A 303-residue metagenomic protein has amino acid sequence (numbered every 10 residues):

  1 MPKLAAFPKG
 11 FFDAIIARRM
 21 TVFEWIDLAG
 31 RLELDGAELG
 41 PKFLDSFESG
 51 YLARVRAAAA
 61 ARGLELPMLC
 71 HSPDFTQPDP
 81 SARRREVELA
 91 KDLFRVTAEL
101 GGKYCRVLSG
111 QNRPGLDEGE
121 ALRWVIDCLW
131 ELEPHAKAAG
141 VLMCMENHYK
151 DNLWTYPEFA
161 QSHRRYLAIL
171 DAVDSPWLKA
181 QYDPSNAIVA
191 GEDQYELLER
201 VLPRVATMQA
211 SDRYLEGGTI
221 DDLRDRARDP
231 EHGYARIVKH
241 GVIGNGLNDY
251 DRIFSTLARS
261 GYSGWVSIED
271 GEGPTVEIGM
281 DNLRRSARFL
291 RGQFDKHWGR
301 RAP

Functional and structural regions predicted by a protein language model:
M1-K103, E120, I126-W130, K137 (+7 more regions): N-terminal pre-domain/capping segments
K3-L4, G36-A37, L69, I126-L247 (+1 more regions): Acidic/histidine-rich catalytic cores of soluble enzymes
D13-R19, G40-A53, D74-S81, N112-L116 (+5 more regions): Acidic-and-aromatic substrate-binding clefts and catalytic sites of carbohydrate-active enzymes
A37-L39, P67-L69, G102-S109, L142-N147 (+1 more regions): Short beta-strand segments at enzyme active-site cores
P41, P73, S109, V205 (+2 more regions): Residues that line or immediately flank small-molecule/substrate-binding pockets and catalytic motifs
R106-L122: Flexible, glycine-rich active-site loops centered on histidine and acidic residues that chelate a metal or position
N245-R259: A short, acidic, amphipathic alpha-helical segment used as a generic capping/interface helix at domain edges
G264-L290: C-terminal/domain-terminus segments
